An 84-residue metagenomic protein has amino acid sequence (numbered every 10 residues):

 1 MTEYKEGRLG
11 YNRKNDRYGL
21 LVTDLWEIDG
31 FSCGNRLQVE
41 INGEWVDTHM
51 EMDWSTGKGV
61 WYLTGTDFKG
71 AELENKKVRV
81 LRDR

Functional and structural regions predicted by a protein language model:
M1-D29: Mixed-charge, Lys/Arg-rich low-complexity intrinsically disordered regions
T2, S32, G43, A71-L73: A generic structural signal for short, non-catalytic loop/turn and secondary-structure boundary residues
T2-Y4, V39-H49: Short coil-to-beta-strand transition motifs
L9, L37-V39, V78: Hydrophobic beta-strand residues in large extracellular and virion-surface proteins
R17-L21, L25-W26, E44-D47, G59-W61: Tryptophan-centered short beta-strand motifs
E27-I41: Short coil-to-beta transition motif at edge beta-strands of beta-rich domains
V46-R84: Short, compact, well-ordered microdomains
